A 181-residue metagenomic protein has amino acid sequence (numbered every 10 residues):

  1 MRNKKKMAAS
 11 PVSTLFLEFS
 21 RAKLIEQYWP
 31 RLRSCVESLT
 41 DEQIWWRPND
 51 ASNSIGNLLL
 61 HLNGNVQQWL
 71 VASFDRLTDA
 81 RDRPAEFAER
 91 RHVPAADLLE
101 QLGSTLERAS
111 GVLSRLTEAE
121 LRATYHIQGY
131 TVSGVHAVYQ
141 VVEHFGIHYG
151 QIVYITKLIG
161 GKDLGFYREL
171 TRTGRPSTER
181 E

Functional and structural regions predicted by a protein language model:
R2-M7, P11, E18-V36, D41-A85 (+1 more regions): Short, contiguous alpha-helical
F16-F19, V93-P94: A ubiquitous short alpha-helical element
R90-H126, S133-G146, Q151: Acidic/histidine-rich alpha-helical segments that form the ligand environment of transition-metal centers
